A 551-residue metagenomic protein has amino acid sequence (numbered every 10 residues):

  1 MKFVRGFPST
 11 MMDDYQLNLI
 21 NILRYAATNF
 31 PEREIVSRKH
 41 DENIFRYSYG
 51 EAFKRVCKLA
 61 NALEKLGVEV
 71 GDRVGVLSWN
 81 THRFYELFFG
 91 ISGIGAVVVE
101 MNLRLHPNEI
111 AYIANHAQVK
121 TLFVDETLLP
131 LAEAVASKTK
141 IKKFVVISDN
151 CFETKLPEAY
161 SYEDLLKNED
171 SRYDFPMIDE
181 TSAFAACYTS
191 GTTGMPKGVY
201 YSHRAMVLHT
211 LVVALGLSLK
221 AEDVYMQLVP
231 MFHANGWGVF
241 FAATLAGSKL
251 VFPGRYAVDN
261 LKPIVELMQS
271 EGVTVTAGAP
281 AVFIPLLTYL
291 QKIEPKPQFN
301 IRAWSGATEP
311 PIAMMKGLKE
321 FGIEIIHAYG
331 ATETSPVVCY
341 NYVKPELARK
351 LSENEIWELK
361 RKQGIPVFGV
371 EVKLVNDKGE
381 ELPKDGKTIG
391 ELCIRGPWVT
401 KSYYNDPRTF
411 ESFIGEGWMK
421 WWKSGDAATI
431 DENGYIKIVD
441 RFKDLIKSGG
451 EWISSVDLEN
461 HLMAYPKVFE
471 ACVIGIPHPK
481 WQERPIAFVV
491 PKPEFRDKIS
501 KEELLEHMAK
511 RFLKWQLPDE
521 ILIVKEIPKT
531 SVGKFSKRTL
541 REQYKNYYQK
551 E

Functional and structural regions predicted by a protein language model:
L23, K65-L66, G93-K167, P493-F495: Structural core segment of the AMP-binding/adenylate-forming
P31-E34, E158, K167-Y188, M195 (+1 more regions): Conserved pre-ATP/AMP-binding loop-to-beta segment of ANL
I35-T81, Y85-F89, H106-A111, S161-E163: Conserved AMP-binding/adenylate-forming core of the ANL superfamily
F45-G50, F184-L208: Conserved AMP-binding A3 loop
L105-A111, K120-V124, Q269, T276 (+8 more regions): AMP-binding/adenylate-forming catalytic core of the ANL superfamily
V207-V224, A234-T274, I284, Y289-L290: Conserved AMP-binding/adenylation subdomain of ANL enzymes
L245, V273-G278, L287-E358, E371 (+1 more regions): Gly/Ser/Thr-rich phosphate-binding loop
R349, I365-G369, D377-F413, E451-I453: Conserved ATP/PPi-binding loop(s) of AMP-dependent carboxylate-activating enzymes
